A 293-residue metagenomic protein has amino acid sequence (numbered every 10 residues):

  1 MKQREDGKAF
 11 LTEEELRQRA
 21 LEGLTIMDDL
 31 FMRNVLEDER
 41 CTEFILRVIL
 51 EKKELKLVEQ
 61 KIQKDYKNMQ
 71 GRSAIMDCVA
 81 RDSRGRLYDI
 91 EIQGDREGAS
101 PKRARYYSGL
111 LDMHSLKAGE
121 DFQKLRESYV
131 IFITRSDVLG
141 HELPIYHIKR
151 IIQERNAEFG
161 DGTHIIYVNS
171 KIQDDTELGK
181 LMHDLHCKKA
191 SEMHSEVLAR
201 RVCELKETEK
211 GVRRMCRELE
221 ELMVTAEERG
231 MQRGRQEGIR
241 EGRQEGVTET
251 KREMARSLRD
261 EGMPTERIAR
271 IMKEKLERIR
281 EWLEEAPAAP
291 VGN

Functional and structural regions predicted by a protein language model:
M1-T163, D174-T176, R229, N293: Accessory alpha/beta interaction modules
K2-E22, I26, L30, R81-R84 (+2 more regions): Short, charged alpha-helical interaction segments and adjacent helix-coil junctions
I166: Active-site scaffold of zinc-dependent metalloenzymes
